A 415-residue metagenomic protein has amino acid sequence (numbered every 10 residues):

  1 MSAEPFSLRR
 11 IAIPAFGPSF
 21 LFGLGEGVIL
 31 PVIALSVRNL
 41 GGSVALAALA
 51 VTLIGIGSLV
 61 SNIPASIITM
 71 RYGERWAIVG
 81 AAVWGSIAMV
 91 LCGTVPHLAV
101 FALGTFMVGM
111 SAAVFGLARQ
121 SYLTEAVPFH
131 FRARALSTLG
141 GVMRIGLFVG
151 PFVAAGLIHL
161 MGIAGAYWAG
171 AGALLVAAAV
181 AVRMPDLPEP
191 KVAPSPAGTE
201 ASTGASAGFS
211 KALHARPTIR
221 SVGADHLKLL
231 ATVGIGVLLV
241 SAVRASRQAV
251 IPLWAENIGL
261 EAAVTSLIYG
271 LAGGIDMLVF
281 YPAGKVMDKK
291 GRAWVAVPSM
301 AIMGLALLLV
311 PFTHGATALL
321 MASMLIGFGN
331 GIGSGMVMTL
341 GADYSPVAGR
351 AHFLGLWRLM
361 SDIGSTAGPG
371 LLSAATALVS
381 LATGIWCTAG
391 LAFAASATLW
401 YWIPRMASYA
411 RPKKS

Functional and structural regions predicted by a protein language model:
M1-R9, D186-V233, S415: Juxtamembrane intracellular "pre-TM" segments in multi-pass secondary transporters
E26, M107-R119, I326-V337: Core transmembrane helices of Major Facilitator Superfamily
G41, G73, T94-P96, G291 (+1 more regions): Helix-breaking motifs and short loop linkers at transmembrane-helix boundaries and internal kinks in secondary membrane
S61-G73, V279-G291: Helix-to-loop junctions at the C-terminal end of transmembrane segments in multipass secondary transporters
W76-V90, A171, W294-L308: Structural signature of the two symmetry-related core transmembrane helices
A99-M107, T317-L325: Paired small-residue
F106-M143: Cytoplasmic helix-loop-helix junction between adjacent transmembrane helices in 12-TM secondary transporters
G172-S195, S396-I403: C-terminal membrane-cytosol helix-exit motif in multi-pass small-molecule transporters
